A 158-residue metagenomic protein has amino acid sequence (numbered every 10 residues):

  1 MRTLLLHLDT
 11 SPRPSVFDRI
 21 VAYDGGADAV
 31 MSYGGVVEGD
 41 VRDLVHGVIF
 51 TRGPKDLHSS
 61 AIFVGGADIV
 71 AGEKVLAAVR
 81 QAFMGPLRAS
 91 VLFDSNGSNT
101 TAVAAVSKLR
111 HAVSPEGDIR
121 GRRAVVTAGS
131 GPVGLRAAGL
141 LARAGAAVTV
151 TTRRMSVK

Functional and structural regions predicted by a protein language model:
M1-L87: N-terminal ligand-binding/catalytic initiation module
G39-H46, A104-K108, A128-V133: Solvent-exposed, charged interface segments at domain starts and junctions
L57-H58, L87-R88, A142-V148: Short, surface-exposed connector motifs at secondary-structure boundaries
A61-G65, S90-D94, V125-T127, T149: Short glycine-rich or small-residue beta-strand-to-loop segments that form or flank ligand, phosphate, metal/Fe-S
A67-A71, G97-T101, G129-G134, R154-S156: Gly/Ser/Thr-rich loops at beta-strand to alpha-helix junctions that form or flank small-molecule/cofactor-binding
L92-R110: A glycine-rich, Thr/Ser-enriched phosphate-binding loop motif common to dinucleotide/cofactor-binding enzymes
H111-K158: Glycine-rich phosphate/diphosphate-binding loop of Rossmann-like nucleotide-binding domains
